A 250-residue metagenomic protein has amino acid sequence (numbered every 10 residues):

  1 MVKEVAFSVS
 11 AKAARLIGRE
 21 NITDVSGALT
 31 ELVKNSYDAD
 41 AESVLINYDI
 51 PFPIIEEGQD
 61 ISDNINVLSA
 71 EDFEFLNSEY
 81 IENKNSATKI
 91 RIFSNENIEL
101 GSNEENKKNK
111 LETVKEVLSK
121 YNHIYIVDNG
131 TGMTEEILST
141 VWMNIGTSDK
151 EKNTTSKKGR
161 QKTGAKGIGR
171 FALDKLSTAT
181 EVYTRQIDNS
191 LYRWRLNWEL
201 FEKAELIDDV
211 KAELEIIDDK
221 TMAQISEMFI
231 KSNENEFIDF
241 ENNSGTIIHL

Functional and structural regions predicted by a protein language model:
M1-H249: GHKL (Bergerat-fold) ATPase N-terminal catalytic module, capturing the glycine-rich phosphate-binding loop and acidic
